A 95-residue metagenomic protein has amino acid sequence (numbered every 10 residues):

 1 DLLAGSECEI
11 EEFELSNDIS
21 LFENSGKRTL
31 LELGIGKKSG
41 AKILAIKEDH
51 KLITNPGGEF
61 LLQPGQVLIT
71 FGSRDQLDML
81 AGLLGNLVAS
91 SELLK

Functional and structural regions predicted by a protein language model:
D1-K95: Cytosolic regulatory domains of K+ homeostasis systems
